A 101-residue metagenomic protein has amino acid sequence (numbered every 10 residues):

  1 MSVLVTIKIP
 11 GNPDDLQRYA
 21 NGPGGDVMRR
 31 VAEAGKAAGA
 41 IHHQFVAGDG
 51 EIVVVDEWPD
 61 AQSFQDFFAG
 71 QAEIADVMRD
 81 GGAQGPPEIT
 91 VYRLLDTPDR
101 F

Functional and structural regions predicted by a protein language model:
M1-E73, D80-F101: Short S/T/G/P-rich N-terminal loop/turn motif that feeds into the first structured element of a domain
